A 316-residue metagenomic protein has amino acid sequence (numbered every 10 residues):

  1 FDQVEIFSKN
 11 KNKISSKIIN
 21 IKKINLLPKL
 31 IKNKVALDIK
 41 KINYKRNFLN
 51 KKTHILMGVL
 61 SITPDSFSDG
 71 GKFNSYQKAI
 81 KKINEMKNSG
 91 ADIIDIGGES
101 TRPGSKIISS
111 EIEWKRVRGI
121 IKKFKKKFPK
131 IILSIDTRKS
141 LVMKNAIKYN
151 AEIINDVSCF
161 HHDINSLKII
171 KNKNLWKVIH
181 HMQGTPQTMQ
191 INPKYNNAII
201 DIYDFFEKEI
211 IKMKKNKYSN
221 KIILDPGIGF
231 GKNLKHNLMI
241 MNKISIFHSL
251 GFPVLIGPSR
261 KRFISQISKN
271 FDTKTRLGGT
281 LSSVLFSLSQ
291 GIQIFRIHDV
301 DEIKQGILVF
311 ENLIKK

Functional and structural regions predicted by a protein language model:
F1-K45: N-terminal accessory interaction module
Q3, I55-V59, D92-D95, K130-S134 (+5 more regions): Structural preference for beta-strand elements that scaffold enzyme active sites
K40-G58: Replace "His-x-His-based motif
L60, M86, G90, I94 (+6 more regions): Conserved, mostly hydrophobic/aromatic
S68-Q77, K82, T101-K123, S140-L141 (+3 more regions): Active-site-adjacent loop and "lid" segments of alpha/beta metabolic enzymes
K81-I93, K123-K127: A short, N-terminal amphipathic alpha-helix
